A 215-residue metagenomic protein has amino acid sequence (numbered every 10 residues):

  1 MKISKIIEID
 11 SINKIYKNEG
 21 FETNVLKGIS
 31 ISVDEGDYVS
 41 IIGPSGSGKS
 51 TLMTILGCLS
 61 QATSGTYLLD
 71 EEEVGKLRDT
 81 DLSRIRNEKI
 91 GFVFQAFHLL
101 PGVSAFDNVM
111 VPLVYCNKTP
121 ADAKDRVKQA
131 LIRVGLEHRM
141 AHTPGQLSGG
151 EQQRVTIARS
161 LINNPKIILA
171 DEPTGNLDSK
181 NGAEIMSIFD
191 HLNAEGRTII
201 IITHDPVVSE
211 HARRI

Functional and structural regions predicted by a protein language model:
M1-K2: Short, low-complexity, intrinsically disordered N-terminal peptides in bacterial proteins
K5-I215: ABC family nucleotide-binding domain
